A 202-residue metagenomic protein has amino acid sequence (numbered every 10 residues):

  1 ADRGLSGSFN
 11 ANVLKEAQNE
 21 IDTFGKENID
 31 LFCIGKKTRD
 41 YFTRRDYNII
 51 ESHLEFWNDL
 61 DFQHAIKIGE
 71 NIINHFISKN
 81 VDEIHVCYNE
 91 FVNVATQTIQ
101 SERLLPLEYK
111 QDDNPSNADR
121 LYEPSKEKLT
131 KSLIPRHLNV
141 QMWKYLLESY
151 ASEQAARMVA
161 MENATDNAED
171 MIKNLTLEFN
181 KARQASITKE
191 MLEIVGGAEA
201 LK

Functional and structural regions predicted by a protein language model:
A1-K202: C-terminal beta-strand-loop-alpha-helix "lid" module of Rossmann-like NAD(P)-dependent dehydrogenases
